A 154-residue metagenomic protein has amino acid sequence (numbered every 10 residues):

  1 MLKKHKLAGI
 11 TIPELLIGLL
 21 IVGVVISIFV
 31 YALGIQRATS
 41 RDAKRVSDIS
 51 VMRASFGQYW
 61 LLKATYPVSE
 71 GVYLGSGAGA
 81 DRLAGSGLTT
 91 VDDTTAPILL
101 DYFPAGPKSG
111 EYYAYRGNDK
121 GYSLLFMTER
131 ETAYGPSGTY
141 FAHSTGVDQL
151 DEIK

Functional and structural regions predicted by a protein language model:
M1-L2, E129: Conserved beta-strand elements of beta-rich interaction domains across eukaryotes, especially beta-propellers
L2, K6-L33, R37: N-terminal single-pass transmembrane signal-anchor helix
L7, K44, G117-D119: A generic fold-level signal
A38-T65: Membrane-proximal N-terminal amphipathic helix
G57-R130: Extracellular/periplasmic head regions of type IV pilus-like filament subunits
G117-K154: Short, surface-exposed interaction loops/tails
